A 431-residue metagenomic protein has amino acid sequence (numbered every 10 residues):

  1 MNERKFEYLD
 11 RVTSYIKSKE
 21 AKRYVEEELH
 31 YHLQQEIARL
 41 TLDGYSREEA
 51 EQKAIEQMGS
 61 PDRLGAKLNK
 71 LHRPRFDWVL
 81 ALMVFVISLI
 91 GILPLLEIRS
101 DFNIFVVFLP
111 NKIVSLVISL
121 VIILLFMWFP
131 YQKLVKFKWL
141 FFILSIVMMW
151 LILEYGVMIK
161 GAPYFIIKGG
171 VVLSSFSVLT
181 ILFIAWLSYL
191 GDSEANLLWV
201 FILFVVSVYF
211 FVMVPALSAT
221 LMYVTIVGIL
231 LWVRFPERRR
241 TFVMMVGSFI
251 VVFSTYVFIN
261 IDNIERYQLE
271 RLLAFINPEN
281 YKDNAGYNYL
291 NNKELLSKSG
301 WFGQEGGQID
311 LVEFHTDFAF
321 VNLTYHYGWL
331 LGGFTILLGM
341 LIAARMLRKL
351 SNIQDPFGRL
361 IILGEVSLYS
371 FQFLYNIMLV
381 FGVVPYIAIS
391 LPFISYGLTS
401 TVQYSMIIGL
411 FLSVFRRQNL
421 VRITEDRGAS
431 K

Functional and structural regions predicted by a protein language model:
M1-A81, F85: Soluble N-terminal domains of membrane-associated systems
E49-I159, V366, F373, T401-L420 (+1 more regions): A structural signal for hydrophobic alpha-helical transmembrane segments in multi-pass membrane proteins
F108-K136, T180-G191, I226-R238, A344-R345: Transmembrane alpha-helical segments and their membrane-water interfaces
V114-S119, Y325-M346: Hydrophobic alpha-helical transmembrane segments
W150-V171, N263-R271: Membrane-interfacial helix-loop-helix modules of multi-pass inner-membrane proteins that assemble, modify, or transport
L198-Y209, S218-I259: Hydrophobic alpha-helical segments of polytopic membrane proteins
M244-F334: Hydrophobic, glycine- and aromatic-enriched re-entrant/interface helices and adjoining loop segments
K349-A388, I394: Loop-to-helix entry and N-terminal half of a specific, functionally important transmembrane alpha helix in multi-pass
